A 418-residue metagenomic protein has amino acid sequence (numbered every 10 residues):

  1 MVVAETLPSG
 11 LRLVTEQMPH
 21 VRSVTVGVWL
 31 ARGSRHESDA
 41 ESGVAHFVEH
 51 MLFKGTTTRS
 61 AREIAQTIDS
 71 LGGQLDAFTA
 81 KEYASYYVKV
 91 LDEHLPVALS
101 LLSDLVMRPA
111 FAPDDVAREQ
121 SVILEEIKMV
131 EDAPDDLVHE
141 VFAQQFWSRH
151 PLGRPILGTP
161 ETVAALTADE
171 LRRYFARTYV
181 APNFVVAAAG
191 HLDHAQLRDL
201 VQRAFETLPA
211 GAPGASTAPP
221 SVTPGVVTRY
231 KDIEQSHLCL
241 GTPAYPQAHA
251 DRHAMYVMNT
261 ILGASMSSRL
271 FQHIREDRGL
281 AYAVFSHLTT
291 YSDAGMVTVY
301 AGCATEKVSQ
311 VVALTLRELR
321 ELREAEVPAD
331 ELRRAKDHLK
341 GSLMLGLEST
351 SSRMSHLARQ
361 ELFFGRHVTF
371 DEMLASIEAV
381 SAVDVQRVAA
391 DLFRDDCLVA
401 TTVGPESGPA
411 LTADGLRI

Functional and structural regions predicted by a protein language model:
M1-V3, L11-R12: Extreme N-terminal starter segment of soluble prokaryotic enzymes
V2-T6, Q17, K54, A61-P219 (+5 more regions): Charge-rich, well-structured scaffold segments of protease-associated domains
G10, Q17-I68, Y179, A250-L262 (+1 more regions): Active/ligand-binding-proximal structured segments within catalytic/core domains that scaffold catalytic residues
G225: Flexible, small-/acidic-enriched active-site or ligand-binding loops
